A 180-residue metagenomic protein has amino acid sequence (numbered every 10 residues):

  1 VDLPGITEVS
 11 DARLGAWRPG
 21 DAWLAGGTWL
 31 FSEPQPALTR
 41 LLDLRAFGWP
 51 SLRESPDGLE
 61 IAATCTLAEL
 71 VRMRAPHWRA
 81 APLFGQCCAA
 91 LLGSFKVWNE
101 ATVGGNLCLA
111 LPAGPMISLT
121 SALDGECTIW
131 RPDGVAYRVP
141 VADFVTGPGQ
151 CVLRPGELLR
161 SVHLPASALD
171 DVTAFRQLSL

Functional and structural regions predicted by a protein language model:
V1-L180: C-terminal structural segment of proteins
